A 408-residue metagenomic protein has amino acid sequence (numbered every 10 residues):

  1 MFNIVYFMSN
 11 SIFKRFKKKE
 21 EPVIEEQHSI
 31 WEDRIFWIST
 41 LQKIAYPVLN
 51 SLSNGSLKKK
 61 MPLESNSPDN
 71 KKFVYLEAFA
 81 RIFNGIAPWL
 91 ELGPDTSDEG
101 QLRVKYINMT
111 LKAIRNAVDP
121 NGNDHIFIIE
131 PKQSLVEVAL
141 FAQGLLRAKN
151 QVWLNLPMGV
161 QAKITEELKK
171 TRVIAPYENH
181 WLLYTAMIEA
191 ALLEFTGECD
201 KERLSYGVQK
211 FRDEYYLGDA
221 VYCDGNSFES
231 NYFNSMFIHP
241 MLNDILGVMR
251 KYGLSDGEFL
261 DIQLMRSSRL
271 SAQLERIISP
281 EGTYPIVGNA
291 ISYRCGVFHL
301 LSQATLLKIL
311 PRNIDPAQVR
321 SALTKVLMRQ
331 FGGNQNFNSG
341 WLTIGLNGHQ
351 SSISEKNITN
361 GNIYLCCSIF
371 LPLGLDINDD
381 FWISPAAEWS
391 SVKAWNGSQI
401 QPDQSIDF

Functional and structural regions predicted by a protein language model:
M1-F7: Short, Lys/Arg-enriched N-terminal segments with co-localized hydrophobic residues within the first ~10-30 amino acids
F7-K149, V160-Y177, A190, L371 (+2 more regions): Extracellular glycan-targeting catalytic surfaces
I12-N66, K71, P88, L92 (+1 more regions): Terminal, non-catalytic domain-edge segments
E32-L57, D98-K112, K149-M158, L193-D213 (+2 more regions): An acidic intrinsically disordered interaction segment
F36, E77, Y184, M236 (+5 more regions): Generic recognition of stable, solvent-exposed alpha-helical segments in well-folded globular domains
Y75, I86-W89, R103-L264, R276-S302 (+1 more regions): Aromatic-lined, polymer-binding surfaces characteristic of secreted/periplasmic polysaccharide-degrading enzymes
R81, I238-P240, K325: Conserved long hydrophobic alpha-helices within structured protein cores
